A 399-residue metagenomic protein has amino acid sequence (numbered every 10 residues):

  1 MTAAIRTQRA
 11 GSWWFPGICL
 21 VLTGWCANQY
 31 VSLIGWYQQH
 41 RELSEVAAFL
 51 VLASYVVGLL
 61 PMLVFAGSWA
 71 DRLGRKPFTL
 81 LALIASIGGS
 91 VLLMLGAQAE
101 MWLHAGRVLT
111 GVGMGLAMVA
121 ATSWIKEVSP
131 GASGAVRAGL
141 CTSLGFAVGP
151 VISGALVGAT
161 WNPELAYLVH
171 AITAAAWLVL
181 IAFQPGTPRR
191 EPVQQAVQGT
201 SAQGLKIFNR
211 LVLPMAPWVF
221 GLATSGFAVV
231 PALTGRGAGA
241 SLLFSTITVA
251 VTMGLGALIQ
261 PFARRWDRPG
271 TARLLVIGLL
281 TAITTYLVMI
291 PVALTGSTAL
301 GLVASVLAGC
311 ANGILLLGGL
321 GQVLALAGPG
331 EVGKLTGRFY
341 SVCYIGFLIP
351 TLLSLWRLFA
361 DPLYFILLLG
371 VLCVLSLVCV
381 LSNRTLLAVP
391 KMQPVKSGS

Functional and structural regions predicted by a protein language model:
L50-G67, M118, A250-F262: Central cavity-lining transmembrane alpha-helices of secondary-active solute carriers, predominantly the Major
L60-A99: Conserved MFS/SLC helix-loop-helix module at the cytosolic interface between two early adjacent transmembrane helices
G106-T142: Cytoplasmic helix-loop-helix junction between adjacent transmembrane helices in 12-TM secondary transporters
G131, V136-P185: Helix-loop-helix hairpin linking two adjacent transmembrane segments in secondary transporters
L165-A182, F365-R384: Symmetry-related core transmembrane helices of the 12-TM Major Facilitator Superfamily/SLC fold
S245-R268, G278, A282: Transmembrane alpha-helices of Major Facilitator/SLC transporters
A272-L317: C-terminal transmembrane helical hairpin of 12-TM major facilitator-type secondary transporters
N312-I314, G318-P362, L369: A late C-terminal transmembrane helix in Major Facilitator Superfamily
